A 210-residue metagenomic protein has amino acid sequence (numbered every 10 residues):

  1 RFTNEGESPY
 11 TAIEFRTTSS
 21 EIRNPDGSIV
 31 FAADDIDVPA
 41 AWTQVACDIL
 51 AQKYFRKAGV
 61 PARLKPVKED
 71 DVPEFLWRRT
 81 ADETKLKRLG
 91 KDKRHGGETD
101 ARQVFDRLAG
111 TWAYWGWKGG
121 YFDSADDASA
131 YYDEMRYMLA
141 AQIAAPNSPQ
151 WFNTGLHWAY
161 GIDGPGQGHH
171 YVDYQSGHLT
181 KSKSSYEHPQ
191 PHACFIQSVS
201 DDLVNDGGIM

Functional and structural regions predicted by a protein language model:
R1-M210: Extended catalytic cores of very large enzyme megasubunits
